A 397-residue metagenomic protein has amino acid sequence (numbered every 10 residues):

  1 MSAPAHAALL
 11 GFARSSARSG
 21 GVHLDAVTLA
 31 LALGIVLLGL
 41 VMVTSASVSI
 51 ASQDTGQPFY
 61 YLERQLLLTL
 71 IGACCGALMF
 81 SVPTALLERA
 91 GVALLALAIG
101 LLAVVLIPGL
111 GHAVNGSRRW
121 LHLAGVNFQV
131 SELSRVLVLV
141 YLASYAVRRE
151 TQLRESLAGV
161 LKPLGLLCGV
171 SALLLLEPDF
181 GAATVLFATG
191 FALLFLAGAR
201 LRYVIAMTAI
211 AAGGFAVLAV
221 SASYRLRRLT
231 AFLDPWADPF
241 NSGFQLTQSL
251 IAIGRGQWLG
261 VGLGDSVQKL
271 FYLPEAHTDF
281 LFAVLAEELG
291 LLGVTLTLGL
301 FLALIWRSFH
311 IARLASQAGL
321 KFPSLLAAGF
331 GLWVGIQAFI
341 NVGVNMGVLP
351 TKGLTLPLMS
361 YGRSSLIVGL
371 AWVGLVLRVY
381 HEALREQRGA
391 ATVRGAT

Functional and structural regions predicted by a protein language model:
M1-S15, Q337-T397: A juxtamembrane structural motif centered on a specific transmembrane helix
L9-H23, G56: Cytosolic juxtamembrane amphipathic/interface segments immediately preceding and feeding into a transmembrane helix
R18-L29, L325: N-terminal export and membrane-targeting signals
L29-L37, V41-S45, A51-Q245, A283-M346 (+2 more regions): Hydrophobic alpha-helical transmembrane segments of multi-pass inner membrane proteins, especially in bacterial systems
A124-S134, L176-P178, Q257-G262, L354-L366: Glycine/serine-rich anion-binding loops at beta->alpha junctions that coordinate negatively charged ligand groups
D179-T184, V261-S266, A276-T278, K352 (+1 more regions): Transmembrane helix boundary and interhelical junction motifs in multipass membrane proteins
P235-T278, L292-G293: TM-adjacent membrane-interface loops and short helices in multi-pass inner/ER membrane proteins
V261-G262, L292-T297, I367, V379: Extended hydrophobic-aromatic, low-complexity segments
